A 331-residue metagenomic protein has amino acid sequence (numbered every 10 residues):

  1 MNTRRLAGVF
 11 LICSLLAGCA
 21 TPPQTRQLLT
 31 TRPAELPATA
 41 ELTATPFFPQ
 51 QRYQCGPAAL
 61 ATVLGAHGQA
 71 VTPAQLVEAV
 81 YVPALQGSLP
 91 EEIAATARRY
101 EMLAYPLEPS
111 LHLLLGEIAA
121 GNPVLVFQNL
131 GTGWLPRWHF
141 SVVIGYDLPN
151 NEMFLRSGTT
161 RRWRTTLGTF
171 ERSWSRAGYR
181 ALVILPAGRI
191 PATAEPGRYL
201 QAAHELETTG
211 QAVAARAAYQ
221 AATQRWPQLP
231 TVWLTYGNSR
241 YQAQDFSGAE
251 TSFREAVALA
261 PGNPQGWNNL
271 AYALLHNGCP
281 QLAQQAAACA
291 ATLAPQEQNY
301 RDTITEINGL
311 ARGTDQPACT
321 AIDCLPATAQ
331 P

Functional and structural regions predicted by a protein language model:
A20-L28, P149-T235, C319: Noncatalytic regulatory segments and standalone regulatory/sensor domains
T21-S110, L114, R189, E205 (+6 more regions): Cysteine-nucleophile protease catalytic domains, especially the papain-like/related folds used in DUB/UBL proteases
L103, L107-R156: Active-site-adjacent substructure of cysteine-protease-like catalytic cores
P196, P230-T231, P264-Q265, Q298-N299: Helix-start (N-cap) detector for alpha-helical repeat units in TPR-like alpha-solenoids, especially tetratricopeptide
R225, L259, T292-L293: Structural marker of alpha-solenoid helical repeat scaffolds
